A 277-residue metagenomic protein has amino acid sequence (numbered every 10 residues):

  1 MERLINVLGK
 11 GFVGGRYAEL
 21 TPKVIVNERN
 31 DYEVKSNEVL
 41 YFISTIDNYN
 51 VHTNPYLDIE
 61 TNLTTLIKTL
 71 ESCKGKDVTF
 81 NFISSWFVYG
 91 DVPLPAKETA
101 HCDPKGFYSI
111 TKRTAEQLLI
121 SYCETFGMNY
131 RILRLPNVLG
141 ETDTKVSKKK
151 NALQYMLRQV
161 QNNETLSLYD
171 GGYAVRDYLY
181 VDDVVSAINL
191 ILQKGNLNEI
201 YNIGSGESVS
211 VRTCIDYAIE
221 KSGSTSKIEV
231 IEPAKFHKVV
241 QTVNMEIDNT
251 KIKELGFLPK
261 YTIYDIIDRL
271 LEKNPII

Functional and structural regions predicted by a protein language model:
E2-P22: N-terminal Rossmann NAD(P)H-binding glycine-rich loop of SDR-like oxidoreductase domains
I25-S36, E229, T262: Short acidic low-complexity segments
D31-T61, S72, F87-V88: NAD(P)H-binding glycine-rich loop region in Rossmannoid oxidoreductase-like domains and their noncatalytic homologs
F42-T45, F80-W86, L133-L135: SDR active-site strand-loop-helix element
K68-F107: Conserved Rossmann-fold NAD(P)-dependent oxidoreductase catalytic core, especially the SDR/UDP-sugar
T111-T114: Active-site helix of classical SDR
I120-V175, V181-S186, Y217-I219: NAD(P)-dependent short-chain dehydrogenase/reductase
N163-E164, Y169-I277: C-terminal substrate-binding subdomain of Rossmann-fold SDR/epimerase-dehydratase oxidoreductases
